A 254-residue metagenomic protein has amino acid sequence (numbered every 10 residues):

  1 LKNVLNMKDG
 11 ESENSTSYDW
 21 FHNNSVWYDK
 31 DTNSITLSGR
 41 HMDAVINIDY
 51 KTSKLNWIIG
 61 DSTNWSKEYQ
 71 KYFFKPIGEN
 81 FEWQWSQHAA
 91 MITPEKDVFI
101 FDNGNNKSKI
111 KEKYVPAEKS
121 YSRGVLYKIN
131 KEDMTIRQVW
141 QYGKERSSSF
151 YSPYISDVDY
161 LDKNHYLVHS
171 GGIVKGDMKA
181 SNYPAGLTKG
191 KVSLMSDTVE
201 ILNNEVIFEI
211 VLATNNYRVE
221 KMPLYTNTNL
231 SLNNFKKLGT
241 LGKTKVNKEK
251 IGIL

Functional and structural regions predicted by a protein language model:
L1-L254: Histidine-/acidic-rich catalytic cores in large beta-rich domains
